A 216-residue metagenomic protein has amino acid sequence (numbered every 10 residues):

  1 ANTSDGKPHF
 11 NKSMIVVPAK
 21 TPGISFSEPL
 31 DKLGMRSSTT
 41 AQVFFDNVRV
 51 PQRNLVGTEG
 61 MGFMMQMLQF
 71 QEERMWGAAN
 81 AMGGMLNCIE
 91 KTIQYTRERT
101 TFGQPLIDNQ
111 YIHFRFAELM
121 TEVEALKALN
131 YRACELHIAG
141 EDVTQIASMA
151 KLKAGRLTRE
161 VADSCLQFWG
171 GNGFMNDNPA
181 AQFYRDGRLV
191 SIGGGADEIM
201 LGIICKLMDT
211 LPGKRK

Functional and structural regions predicted by a protein language model:
A1-F26: A short core secondary-structure module
S4-G6, K32-T39: Short Gly/Pro-enriched turn/cap motifs at secondary-structure boundaries
F10, S38-T40, R185: Short, solvent-exposed loop/turn segments at the edges of secondary structure
V17-P22, Q52-R53, L86: Basic, amphipathic alpha-helical recognition segments used for DNA target recognition
S27-D31: Short beta-alpha junctions and helix-cap segments that line functional grooves
Q42-N47, Q52, T58-M61, M67-K216: Alpha-helical interface subdomain recognition
